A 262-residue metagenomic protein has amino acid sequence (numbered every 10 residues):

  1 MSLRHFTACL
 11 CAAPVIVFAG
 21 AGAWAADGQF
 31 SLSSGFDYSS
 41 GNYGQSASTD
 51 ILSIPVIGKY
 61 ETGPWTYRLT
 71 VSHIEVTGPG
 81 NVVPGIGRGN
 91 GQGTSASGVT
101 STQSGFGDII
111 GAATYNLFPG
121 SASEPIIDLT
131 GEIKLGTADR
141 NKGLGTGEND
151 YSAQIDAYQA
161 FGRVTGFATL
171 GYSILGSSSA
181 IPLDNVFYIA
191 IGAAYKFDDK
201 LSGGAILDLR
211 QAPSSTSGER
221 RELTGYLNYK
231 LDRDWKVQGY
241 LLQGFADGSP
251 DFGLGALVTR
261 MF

Functional and structural regions predicted by a protein language model:
M1-Q29: Cleavable N-terminal export/targeting peptides
W24-S177, V186-F262: Transmembrane beta-barrel domains of Gram-negative outer membranes and organellar outer membranes
